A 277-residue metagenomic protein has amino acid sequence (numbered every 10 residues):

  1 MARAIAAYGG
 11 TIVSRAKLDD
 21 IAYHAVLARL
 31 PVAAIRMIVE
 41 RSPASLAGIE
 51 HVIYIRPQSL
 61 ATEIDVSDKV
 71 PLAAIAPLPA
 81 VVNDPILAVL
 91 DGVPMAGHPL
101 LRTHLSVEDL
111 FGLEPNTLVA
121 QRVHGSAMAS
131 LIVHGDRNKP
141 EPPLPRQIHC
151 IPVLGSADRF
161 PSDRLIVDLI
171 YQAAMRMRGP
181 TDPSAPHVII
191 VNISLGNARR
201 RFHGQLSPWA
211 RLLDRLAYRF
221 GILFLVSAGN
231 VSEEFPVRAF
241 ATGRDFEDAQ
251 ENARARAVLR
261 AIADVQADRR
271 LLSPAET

Functional and structural regions predicted by a protein language model:
M1-G9, A34, I38-S42, I132-D136 (+2 more regions): Hydrophobic, Leu/Ile/Phe/Ala-enriched alpha-helical segments that form helix-helix packing faces
A2-P77: Autoinhibitory propeptides
R3-Y8, V93, P99, I189-V191: Acidic/polar, low-complexity linker and loop regions
A16, A33, G155-S273: Substrate-binding/access-modulating region of protease and related hydrolase catalytic domains
L27, A88-V89, C150, N192 (+1 more regions): Structured core elements
I35-V52, S67-L72, P77-P79, L118-G135 (+3 more regions): Catalytic cores of nucleotide-enabled group-transfer and carboxylate-activating enzymes in metabolic and assembly-line
E40-S42, L100-T103, G204-Q205, R238-F240: Short coil/turn segments at secondary-structure boundaries
I75-D109, E114-L165, P186, F202 (+2 more regions): Subtilisin-like serine protease catalytic core
